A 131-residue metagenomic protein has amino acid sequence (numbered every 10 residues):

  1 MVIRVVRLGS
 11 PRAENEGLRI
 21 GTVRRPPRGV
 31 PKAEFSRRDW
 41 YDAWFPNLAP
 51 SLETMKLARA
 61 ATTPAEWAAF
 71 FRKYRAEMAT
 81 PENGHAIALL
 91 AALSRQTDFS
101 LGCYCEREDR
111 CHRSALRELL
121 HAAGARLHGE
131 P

Functional and structural regions predicted by a protein language model:
M1-P131: Residues lining hydrophobic/aromatic ligand-binding pockets adjacent to catalytic sites
